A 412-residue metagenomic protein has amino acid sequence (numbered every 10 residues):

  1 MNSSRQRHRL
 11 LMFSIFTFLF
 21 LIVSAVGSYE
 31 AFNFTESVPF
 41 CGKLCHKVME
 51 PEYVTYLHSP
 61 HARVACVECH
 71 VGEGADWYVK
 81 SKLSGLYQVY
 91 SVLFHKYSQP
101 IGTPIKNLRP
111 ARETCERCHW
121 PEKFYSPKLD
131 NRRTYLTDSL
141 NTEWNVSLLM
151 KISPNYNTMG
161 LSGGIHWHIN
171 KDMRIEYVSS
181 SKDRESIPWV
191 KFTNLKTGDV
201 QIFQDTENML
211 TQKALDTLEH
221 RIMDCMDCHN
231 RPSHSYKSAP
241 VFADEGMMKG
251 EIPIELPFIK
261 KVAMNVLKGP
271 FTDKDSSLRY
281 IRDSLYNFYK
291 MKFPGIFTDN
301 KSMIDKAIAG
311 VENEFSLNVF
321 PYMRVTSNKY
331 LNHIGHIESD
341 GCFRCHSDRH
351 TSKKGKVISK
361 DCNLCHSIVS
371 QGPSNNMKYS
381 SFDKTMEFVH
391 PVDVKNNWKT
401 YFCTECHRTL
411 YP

Functional and structural regions predicted by a protein language model:
M1-P412: Short sequence/structural segments immediately N-terminal
